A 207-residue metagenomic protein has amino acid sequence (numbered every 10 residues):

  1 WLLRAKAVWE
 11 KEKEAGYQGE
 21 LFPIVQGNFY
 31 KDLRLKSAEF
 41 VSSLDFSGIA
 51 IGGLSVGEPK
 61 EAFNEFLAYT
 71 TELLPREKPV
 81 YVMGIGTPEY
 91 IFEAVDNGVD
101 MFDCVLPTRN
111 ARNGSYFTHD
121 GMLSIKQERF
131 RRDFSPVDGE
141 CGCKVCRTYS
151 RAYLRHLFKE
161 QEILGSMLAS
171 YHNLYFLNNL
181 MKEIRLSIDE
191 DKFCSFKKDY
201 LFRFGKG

Functional and structural regions predicted by a protein language model:
W1-A5, S37, F66, N173 (+2 more regions): Alpha-helical packing segments of well-folded alpha/beta enzyme cores
L3-A7, E72, L186, F202: A generic structural signal for well-ordered alpha-helical segments enriched in polar/charged residues
V8, E12, G16-V137: Glycine-rich phosphate/ribose-binding loops and adjacent secondary-structure elements that form binding surfaces
E140-G207: C-terminal extensions of enzymes
